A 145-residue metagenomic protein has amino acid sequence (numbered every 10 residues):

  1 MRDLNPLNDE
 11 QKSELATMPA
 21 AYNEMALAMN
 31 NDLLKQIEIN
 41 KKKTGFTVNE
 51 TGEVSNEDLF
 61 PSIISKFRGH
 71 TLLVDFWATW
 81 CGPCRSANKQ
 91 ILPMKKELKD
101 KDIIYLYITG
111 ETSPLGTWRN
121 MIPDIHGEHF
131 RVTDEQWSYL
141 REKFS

Functional and structural regions predicted by a protein language model:
M1-H70: Oxidative protein folding and maturation machinery
I63, K89-L92, R119: Sequence context surrounding c-type heme c attachment/ligation sites in exported
L73-W77, Y107-T109: Structural cue for short, hydrophobic secondary-structure segments
F76-P93: Conserved redox-active cysteine motifs that mediate thiol-disulfide chemistry, especially di-cysteine Cys-X(1-2)-Cys
S86, E135-S145: Thiol/disulfide oxidoreductase modules built on the thioredoxin-like
D100-T117, D124-W137: Thiol-based oxidoreductase modules, predominantly thioredoxin-like and allied folds used for disulfide exchange
